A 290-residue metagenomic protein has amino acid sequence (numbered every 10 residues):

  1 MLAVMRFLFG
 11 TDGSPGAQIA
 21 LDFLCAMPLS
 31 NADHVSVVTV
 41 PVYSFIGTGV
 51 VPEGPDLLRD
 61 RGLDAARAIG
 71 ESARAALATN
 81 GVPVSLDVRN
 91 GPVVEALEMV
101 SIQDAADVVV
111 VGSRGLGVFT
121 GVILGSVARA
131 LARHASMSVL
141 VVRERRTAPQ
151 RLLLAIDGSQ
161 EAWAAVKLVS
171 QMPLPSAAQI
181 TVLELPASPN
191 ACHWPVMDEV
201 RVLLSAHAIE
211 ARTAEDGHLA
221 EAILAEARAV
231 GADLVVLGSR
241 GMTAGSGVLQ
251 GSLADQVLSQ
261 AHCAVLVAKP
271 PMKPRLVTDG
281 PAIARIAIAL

Functional and structural regions predicted by a protein language model:
M1-A3, A26, D56-D60, D64 (+3 more regions): Structural beta-alpha unit
L2-A3, F9, Q103-S136: Helix-enriched interaction subdomains in cytosolic or periplasmic regions, typified by TIR/SEFIR signaling/NADase cores
L2-G54, N80, T147-T213, A232-L234 (+3 more regions): Small/aliphatic-rich secondary-structure junction motif
L24, A73, L97, L131 (+4 more regions): Aromatic/hydrophobic pocket-lining residues that form π-stacking "cages" and hydrophobic walls in ligand
A66-G70, R74, H193, M197: N-terminal membrane-insertion helices
V100-I102, L131, R145, R228 (+1 more regions): Structural alpha-helical scaffold elements that stabilize or flank donor/cofactor-binding regions in carbohydrate
V111-A130, P149, L237-Q260, P270-L276 (+1 more regions): Glycine-rich, Arg-bearing micro-motifs that act as flexible, cationic patches
G125-R145, C263-A268: Short, structured interface segments
